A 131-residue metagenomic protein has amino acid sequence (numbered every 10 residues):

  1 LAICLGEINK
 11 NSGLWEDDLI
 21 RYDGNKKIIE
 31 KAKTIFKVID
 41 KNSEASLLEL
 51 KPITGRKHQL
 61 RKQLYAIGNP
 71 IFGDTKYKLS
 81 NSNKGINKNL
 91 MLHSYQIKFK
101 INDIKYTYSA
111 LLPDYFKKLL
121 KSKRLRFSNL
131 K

Functional and structural regions predicted by a protein language model:
L1-K131: RNA pseudouridine synthases
